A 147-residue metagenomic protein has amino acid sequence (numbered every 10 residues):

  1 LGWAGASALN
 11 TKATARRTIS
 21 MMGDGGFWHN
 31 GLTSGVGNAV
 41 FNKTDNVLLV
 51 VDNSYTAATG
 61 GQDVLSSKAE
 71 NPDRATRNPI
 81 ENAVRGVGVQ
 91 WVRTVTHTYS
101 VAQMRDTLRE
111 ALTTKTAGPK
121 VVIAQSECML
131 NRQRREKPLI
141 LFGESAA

Functional and structural regions predicted by a protein language model:
L1-V121, M129-R135, F142: Thiamine diphosphate
A146-A147: C-terminal accessory/binding modules appended to enzymatic or scaffolding proteins
